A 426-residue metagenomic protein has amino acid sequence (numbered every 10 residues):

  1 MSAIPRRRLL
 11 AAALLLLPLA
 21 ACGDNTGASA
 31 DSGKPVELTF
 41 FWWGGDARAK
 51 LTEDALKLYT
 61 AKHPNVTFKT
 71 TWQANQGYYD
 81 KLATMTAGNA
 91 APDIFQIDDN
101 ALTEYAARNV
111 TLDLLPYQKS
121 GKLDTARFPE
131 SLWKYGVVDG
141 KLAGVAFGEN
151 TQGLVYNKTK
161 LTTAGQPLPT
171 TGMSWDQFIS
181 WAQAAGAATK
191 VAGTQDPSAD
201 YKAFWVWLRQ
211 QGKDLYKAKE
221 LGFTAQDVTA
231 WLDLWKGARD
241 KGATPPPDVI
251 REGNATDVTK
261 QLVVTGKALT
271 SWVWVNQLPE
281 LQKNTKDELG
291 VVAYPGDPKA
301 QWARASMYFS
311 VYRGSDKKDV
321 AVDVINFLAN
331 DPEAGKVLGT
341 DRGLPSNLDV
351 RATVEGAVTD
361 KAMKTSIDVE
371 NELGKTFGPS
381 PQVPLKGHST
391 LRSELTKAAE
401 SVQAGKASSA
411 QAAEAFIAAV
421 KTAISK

Functional and structural regions predicted by a protein language model:
M1-L38, A61, Q411, K421-K426: Short, low-complexity disordered leader/linker segments with a strong preference for bacterial N-terminal type II
K57-L58, K62-R127, T162-G165, Q261-T265 (+6 more regions): Extracytoplasmic "Venus flytrap"/periplasmic binding protein-like
A61, K119, G136-A203, K213-V249 (+5 more regions): Helix-loop-helix "hinge/cap" segment bordering the ligand-binding cleft or interdomain interface
P92-D93, D124-K160, A192, P295 (+2 more regions): A structural signal for short loop-to-beta-strand junctions that line the ligand-binding cleft of periplasmic/secreted
N100-T151, G290, V358: Hinge/lid segment of periplasmic solute-binding proteins
A203, A230-V320: Extracytoplasmic/periplasmic substrate-binding proteins
P279, F309-H388: Mature extracytoplasmic/periplasmic domains
I367-F416: C-terminal capping/gating helix-and-loop segments adjacent to ligand/active sites or protein-protein/ligand interfaces
